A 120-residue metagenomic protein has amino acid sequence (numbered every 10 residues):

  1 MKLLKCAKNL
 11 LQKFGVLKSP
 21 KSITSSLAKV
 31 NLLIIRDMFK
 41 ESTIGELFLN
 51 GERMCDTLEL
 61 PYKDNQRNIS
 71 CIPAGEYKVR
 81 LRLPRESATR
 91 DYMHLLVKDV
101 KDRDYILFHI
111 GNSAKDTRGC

Functional and structural regions predicted by a protein language model:
K2-G119: Cell wall/extracellular polymer interaction/catalysis modules
